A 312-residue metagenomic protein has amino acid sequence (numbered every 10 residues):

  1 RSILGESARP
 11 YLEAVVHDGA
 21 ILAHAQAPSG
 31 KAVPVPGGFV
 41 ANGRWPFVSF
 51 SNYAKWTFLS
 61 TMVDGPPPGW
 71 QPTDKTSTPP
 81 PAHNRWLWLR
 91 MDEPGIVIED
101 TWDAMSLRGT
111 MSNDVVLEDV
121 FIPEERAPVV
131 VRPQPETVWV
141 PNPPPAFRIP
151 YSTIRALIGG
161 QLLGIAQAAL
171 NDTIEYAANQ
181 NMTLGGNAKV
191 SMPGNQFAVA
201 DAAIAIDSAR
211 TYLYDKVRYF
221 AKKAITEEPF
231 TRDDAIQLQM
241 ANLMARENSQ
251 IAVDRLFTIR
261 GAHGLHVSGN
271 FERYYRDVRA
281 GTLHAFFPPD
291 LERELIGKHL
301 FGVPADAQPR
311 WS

Functional and structural regions predicted by a protein language model:
R1-K55, P67-P81: Glycine-rich flavin
A25, N42, T61, M91-A104: Active-site glycine-rich loop that binds ribose-phosphate moieties when present
V40, G164, A200-D207, Q239 (+2 more regions): Generic structural signal for well-ordered, non-transmembrane alpha-helical segments in soluble/cytosolic regions
A41-G43, L117, A166, A209 (+1 more regions): Buried hydrophobic positions in well-ordered alpha/beta secondary-structure cores of metabolic enzymes
A104-I206: Glycine-rich beta->alpha junctions and the first turn(s) of the following alpha-helix
E175-A177, Y212-D215, I251: Extended, amphipathic, non-transmembrane alpha-helical segments
D207-M244, F257-L265: C-terminal helix-coil-helix/basic helical segment that borders enzyme active sites and/or dimer interfaces and provides
R260-S312: Glycine-rich phosphate/cofactor-binding loops in nucleotide/flavin-utilizing enzymes
